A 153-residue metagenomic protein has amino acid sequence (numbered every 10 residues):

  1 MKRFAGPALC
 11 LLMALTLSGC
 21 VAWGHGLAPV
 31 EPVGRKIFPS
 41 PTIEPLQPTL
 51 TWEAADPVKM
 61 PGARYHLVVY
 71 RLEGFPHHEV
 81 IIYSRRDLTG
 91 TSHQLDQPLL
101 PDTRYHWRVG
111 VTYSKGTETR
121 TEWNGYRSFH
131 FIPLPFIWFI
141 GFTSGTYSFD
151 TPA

Functional and structural regions predicted by a protein language model:
A8-S18: Bacterial N-terminal signal peptides
C20-T49, G145-A153: Short, compositionally biased P/S/T/A/G/V-rich stretches that sit at domain boundaries
L50-A54: Aromatic/hydrophobic beta-strand junction motif of beta-rich domains
A55-E73: Solvent-exposed loop/turn segments flanking beta-strands in beta-repeat/beta-sandwich domains
L88-L95: Short S/T/G- and acidic-enriched coil/turn segments that sit immediately N-terminal to beta-strands in beta-sandwich
Q97-R104: Surface-exposed, short loops/turns at beta-strand junctions within beta-sandwich domains
G116-P152: Extracellular fibronectin type III
